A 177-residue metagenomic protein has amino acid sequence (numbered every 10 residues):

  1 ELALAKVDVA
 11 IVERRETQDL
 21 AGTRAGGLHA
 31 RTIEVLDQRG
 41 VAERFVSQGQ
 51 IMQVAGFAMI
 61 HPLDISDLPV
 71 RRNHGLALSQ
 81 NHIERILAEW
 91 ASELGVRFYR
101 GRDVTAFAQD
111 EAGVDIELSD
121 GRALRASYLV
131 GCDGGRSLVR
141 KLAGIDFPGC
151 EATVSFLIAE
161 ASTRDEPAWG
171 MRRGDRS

Functional and structural regions predicted by a protein language model:
A3-A25: Glycine-rich FAD pyrophosphate-binding loop
A21-L94, A108, F156, G174: Active-site-adjacent segment of FAD-dependent monooxygenases/related oxidoreductases
V46, R97-Y99, P148: General small-molecule cofactor/ligand-binding pocket signal
E89, Y128, C132-S177: Conserved FAD-binding catalytic core of PHBH/FMO-like flavoproteins
R100-D115: A conserved short coil-to-beta-strand element within the FAD-binding core of flavoproteins
S119-G121: Glycine-centered tight beta-turn/hairpin loop motif at sheet-sheet or coil-to-beta transitions
